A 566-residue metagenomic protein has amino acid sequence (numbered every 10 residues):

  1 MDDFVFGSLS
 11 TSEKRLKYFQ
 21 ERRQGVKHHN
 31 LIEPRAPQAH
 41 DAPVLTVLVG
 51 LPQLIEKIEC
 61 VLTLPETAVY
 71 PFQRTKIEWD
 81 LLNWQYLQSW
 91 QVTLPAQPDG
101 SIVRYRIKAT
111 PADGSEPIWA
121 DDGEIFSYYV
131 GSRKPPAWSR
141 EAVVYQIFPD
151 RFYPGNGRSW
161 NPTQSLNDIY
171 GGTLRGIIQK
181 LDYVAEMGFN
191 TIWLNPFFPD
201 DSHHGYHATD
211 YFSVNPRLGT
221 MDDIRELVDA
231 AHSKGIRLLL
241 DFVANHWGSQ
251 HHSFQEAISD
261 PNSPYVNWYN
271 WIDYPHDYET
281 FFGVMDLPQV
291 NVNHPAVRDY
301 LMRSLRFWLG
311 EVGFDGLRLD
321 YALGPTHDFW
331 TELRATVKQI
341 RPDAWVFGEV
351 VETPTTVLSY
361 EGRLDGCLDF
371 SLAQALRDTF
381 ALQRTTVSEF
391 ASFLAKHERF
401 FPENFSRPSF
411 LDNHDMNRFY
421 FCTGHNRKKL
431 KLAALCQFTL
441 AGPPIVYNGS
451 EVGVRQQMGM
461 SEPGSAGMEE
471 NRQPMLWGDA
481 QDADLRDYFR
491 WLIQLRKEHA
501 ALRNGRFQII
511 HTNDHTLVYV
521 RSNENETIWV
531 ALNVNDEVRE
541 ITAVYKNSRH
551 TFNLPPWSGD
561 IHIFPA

Functional and structural regions predicted by a protein language model:
M1-Y145: Glycan-association/targeting regions that enable binding to alpha-glucans and other polysaccharides
V47, I147, V184, L194 (+10 more regions): Conserved, mostly hydrophobic/aromatic
I55-P65, V103-Y105, I528, E537-L554: Beta-strand-rich binding/interaction modules
S139, G155-Y170, K180, S392 (+4 more regions): Loop/helix patches that line or flank the sugar-binding groove of alpha-linked glycan CAZymes
V143-Y145, I192-L194, L238-L240, L317 (+4 more regions): Hydrophobic faces of well-ordered beta-strands that scaffold small-molecule active sites in alpha/beta enzyme cores
F148-N190, F197-V312, E332-R341, T355-V357: Substrate-binding/active-site clefts of carbohydrate-active enzymes
V228, H232-R237, F254, G310 (+6 more regions): Active-site-proximal helices and loops of the catalytic beta/alpha 8
D286, Y300-H327, S409, N413: Active-site groove signature of glycoside hydrolases
